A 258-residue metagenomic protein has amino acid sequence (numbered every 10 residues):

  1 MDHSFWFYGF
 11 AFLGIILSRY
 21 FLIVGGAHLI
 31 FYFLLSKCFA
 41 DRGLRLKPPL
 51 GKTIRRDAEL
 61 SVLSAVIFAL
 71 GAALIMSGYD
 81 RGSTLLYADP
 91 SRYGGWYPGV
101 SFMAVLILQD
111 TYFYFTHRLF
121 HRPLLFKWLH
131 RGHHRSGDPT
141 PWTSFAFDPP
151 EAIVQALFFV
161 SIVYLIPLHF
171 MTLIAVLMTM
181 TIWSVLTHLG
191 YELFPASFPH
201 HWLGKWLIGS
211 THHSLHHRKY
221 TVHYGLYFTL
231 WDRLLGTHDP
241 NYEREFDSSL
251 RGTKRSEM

Functional and structural regions predicted by a protein language model:
M1-F21, G25, Y32-L50, L124 (+1 more regions): Cytosolic/stromal cytosol-facing helical appendages immediately following the last transmembrane segment
G14, S18, G26, V62-G78 (+2 more regions): Hydrophobic alpha-helical transmembrane segments of multi-pass integral membrane proteins
G43-A65, A88-S101: Interfacial transmembrane-helix boundary/kink motif in multi-pass membrane proteins
L70-L108: Juxtamembrane helix-loop-helix connectors linking adjacent transmembrane helices in multi-pass membrane enzymes
V105, Q109, F113, S184 (+1 more regions): Active-site alpha-helix of zinc metalloproteases
H117: Nucleotide/phosphate-binding site architecture used for ATP/NTP-dependent chemistry
